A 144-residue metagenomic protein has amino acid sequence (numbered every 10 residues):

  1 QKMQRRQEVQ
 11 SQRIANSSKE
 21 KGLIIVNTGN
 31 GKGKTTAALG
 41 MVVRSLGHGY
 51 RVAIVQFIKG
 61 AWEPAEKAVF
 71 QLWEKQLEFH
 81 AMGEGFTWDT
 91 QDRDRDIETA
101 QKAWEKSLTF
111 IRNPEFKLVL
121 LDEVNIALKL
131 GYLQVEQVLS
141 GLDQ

Functional and structural regions predicted by a protein language model:
Q1-I24: Extreme N-terminal, non-catalytic leader segments that precede Walker-type/kinase nucleotide-binding cores
K2-R5, V9, V69, K106 (+1 more regions): Exposed alpha-helical structural elements
M3-R6, K32-G33, F57-G60, L130-Y132: A short linear-motif detector with a strong N-terminal bias
I14-S17, G60, Q101, E123: Homeobox/homeodomain signature
N16-S17, V69-F70, L142: Short secondary-structure boundary/capping segments
E20, G29-G31, K129: Short glycine/serine/threonine-biased micro-segments
I24-R112: Conserved P-loop
W88-Q144: Phosphate-binding/switch loop-helix module in NTP-utilizing enzymes
